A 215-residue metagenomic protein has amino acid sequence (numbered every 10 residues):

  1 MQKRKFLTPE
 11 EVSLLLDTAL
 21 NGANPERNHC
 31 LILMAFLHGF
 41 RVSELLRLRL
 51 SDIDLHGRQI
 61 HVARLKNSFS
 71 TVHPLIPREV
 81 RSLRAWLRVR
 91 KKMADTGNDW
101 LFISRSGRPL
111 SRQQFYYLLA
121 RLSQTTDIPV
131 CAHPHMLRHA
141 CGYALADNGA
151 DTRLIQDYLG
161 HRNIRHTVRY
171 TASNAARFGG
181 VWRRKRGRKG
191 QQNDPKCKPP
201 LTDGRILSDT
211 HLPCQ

Functional and structural regions predicted by a protein language model:
M1-Q215: Conserved catalytic core of the tyrosine transesterase superfamily
